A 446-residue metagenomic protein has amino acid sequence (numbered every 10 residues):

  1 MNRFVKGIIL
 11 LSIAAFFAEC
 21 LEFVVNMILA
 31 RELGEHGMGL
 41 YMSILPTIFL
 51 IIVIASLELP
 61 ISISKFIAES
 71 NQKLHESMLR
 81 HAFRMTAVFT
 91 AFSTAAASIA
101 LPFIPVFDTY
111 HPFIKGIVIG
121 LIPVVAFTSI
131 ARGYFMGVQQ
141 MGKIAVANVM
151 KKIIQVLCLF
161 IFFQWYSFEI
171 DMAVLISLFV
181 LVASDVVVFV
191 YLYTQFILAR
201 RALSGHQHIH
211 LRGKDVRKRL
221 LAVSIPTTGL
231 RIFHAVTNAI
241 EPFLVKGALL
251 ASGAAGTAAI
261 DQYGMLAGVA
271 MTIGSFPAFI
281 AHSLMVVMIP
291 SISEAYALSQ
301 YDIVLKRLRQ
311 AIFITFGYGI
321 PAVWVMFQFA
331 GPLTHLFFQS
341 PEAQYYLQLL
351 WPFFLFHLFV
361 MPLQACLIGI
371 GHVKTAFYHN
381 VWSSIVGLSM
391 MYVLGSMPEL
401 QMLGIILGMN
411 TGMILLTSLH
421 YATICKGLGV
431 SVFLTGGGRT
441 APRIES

Functional and structural regions predicted by a protein language model:
R3-P60, G229-A248: Signature of the first transmembrane helix
L10-A18, E22, V180-R200, L211-V286: Transmembrane helical elements of multi-pass membrane transporters/channels
S56-S70, A270-L298: Helix-loop junctions and terminal segments of transmembrane helices in multi-pass membrane transport/translocation
A91, D108-A131, Q339-L363: Alpha-helical transmembrane segments of multi-pass membrane proteins
F92-Y110, P321-Q339: Short membrane-interface helical motifs at transmembrane helix boundaries in multi-pass membrane transporters
V125-A147, P352-W382: Membrane-interface junctions at transmembrane-helix termini in multi-pass inner-membrane proteins
G133, F162-Y166, A183-H210, V393 (+1 more regions): C-terminal transmembrane helix end/exit motif
M141-K143, I153-V188, G371-K374, S384-S418 (+1 more regions): Membrane-interface helix-loop junctions in multi-pass transport and translocation proteins
